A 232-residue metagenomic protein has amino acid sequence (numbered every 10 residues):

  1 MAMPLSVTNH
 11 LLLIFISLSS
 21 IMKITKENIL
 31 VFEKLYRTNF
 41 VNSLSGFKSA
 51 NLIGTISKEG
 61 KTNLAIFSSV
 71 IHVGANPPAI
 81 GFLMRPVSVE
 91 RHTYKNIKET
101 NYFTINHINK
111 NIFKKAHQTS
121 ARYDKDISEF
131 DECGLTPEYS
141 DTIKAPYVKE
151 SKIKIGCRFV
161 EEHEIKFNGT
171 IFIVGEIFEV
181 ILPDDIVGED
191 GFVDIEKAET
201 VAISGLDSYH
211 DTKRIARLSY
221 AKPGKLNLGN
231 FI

Functional and structural regions predicted by a protein language model:
M1-M3: Methionine residue identity
H10-L11: Short hydrophobic targeting helices and cationic amphipathic motifs that mediate membrane/organellar targeting
M22-I232: Basic, polyanion-binding surface patches
